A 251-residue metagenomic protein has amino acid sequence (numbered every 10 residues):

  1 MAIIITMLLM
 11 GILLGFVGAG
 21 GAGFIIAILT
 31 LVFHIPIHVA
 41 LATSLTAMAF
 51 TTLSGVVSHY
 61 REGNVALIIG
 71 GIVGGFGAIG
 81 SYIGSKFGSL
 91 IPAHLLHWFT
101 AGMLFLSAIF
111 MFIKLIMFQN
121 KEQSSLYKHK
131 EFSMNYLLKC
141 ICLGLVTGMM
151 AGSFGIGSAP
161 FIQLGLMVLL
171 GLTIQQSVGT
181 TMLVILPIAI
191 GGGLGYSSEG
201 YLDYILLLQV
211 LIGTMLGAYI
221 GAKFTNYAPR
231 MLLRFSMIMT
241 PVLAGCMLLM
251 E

Functional and structural regions predicted by a protein language model:
M1-I12, L31, I37, R61-S153 (+3 more regions): Juxtamembrane transmembrane-helix boundary motif
G11-V73: Juxtamembrane transmembrane-helix termini in multi-pass membrane transport proteins
I25-V39, A159-Q176: Interfacial segments of multi-pass membrane proteins
S44-M48, T181-I185, L206-L207, L211: Short hydrophobic/aromatic, small-residue-rich stretches within specific transmembrane helices of secondary active
F50-E62, P187-D203, L249: Membrane-interface helix-cap regions at the ends of transmembrane helices in multi-pass membrane proteins
Q176-G191: Hydrophobic alpha-helical transmembrane segments of multi-pass integral membrane proteins, especially transporters
